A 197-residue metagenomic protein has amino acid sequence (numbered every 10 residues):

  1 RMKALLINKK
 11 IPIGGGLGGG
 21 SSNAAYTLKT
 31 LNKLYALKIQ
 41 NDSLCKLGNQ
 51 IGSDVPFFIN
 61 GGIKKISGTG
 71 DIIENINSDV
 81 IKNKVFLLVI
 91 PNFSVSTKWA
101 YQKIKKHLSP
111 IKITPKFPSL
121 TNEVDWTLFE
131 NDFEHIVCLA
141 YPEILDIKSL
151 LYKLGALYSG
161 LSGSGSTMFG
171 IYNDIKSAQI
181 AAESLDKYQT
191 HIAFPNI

Functional and structural regions predicted by a protein language model:
R1-A4, T30-G48, D174-L185: Phosphate-handling active-site elements
R1-I11, L150: Helix-rich "cap/lid" substructures immediately adjacent to catalytic or cofactor-binding pockets
G15-N41, F57: DPxDG-like acidic metal-binding loop motif
G19-G20, L161-S166: Glycine-rich beta-strand-to-loop/alpha-helix junction loops that act as flexible
F58-G61, K65-Y158, N173-D186, I192-I197: Conserved, helical-rich catalytic subdomain that frames metal- and/or nucleotide-binding sites in enzyme alpha/beta
F169-I171: Short hydrophobic/aromatic beta-strand micro-patches that form the beta-sheet surface supporting nucleotide- or nucleic
